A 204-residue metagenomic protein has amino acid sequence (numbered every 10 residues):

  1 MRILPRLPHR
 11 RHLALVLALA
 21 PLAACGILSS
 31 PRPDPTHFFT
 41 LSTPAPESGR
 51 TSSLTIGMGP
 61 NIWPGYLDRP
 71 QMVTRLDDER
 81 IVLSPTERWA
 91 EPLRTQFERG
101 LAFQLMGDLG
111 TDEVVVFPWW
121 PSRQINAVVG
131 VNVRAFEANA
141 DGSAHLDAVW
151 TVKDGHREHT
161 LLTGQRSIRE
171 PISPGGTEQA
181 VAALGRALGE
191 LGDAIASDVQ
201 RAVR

Functional and structural regions predicted by a protein language model:
R2-A14: Bacterial N-terminal signal peptides that target proteins for export
P21-A24: C-terminal motif of bacterial Sec signal peptides marking the signal peptidase cleavage site
G26-L93, A202-R204: A structural "domain/chain start" motif
G26-T36, S42, P46, L109 (+2 more regions): C-terminal/domain-edge helix-coil "capping" segments
I27-S52, F103, D108-R157, P174: Surface-exposed short loop/turn segments
S52-L54, D68-P70, D77-E79, P85 (+3 more regions): Envelope-exposed proteins and targeting segments
V73, R80-R88, H156-E190: Short secondary-structure boundary motifs at beta->alpha junctions and helix caps
